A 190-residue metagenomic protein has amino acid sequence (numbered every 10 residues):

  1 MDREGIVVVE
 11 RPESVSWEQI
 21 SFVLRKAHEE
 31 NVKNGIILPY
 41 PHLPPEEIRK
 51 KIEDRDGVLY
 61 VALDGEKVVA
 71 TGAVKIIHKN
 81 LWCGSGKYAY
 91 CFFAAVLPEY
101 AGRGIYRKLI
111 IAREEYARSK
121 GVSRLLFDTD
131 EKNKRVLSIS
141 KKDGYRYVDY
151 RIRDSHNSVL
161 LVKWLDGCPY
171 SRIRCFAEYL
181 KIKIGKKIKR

Functional and structural regions predicted by a protein language model:
E4-L24: A short beta-loop-alpha structural element at the N-terminal edge of CoA-dependent acyl/N-acetyltransferase catalytic
H28-K50: Conserved GNAT-fold acetyl-CoA-binding loop/helix
R49-V61, Y90: A short helix-loop-beta-strand connector motif used in the catalytic cores of GNAT acetyltransferases and, in some
V61, K67-H78, Y90, A95: Conserved beta-strand in the GNAT
F93-A101, T129-D130: A short, internal acetyl-CoA/4′-phosphopantetheine-binding micro-motif in the GNAT/acyltransferase core
V96, G102-E115, S138, K142: Conserved acetyl-CoA-binding loop-helix of GNAT-fold acetyltransferases
R107, E131-D149, D154-N157: Conserved active-site alpha-helix within GNAT-family acetyltransferase domains
A117-T129: Conserved GNAT acetyl-CoA-binding A-motif
